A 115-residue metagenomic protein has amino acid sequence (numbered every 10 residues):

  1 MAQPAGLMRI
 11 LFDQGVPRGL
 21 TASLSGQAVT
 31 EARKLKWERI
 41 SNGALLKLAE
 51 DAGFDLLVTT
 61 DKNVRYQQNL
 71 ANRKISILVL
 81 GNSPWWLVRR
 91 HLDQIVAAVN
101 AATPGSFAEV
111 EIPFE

Functional and structural regions predicted by a protein language model:
M1-P4, D51, A101: Residue-level detector of intrinsically disordered, flexible termini and proteolytic processing junctions
M1-R9, E111-E115: Intrinsically disordered, low-complexity and often Lys/Arg-enriched segments
G6-D55: N-terminal first-folded block
V16, L20, V64-Y66, A97-A98: Intrinsically disordered, low-complexity boundary segments flanking structured domains
L24, N72, G105-F107: Sequence-level motif detector for i,i+2 pairs with an aromatic at +2
L56-R90: Mid-chain, well-packed structural core segment of small domains
S76-E115: C-terminal structural segments of small proteins and small subunits
